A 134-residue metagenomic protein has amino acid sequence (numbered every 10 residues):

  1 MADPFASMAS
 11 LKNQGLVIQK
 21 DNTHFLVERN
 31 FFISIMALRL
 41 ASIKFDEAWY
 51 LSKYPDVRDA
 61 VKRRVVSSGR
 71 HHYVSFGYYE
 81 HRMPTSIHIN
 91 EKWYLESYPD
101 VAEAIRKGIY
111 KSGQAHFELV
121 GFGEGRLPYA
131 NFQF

Functional and structural regions predicted by a protein language model:
A2-F134: Charge-rich, low-complexity intrinsically disordered regions
